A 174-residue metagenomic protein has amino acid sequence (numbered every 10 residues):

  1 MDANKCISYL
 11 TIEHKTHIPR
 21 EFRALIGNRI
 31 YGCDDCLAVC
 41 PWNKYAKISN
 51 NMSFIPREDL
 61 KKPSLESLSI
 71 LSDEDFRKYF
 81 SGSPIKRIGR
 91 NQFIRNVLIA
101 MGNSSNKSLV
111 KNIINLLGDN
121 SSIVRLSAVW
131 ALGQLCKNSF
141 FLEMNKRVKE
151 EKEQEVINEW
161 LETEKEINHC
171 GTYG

Functional and structural regions predicted by a protein language model:
M1-K107, N112-N115: Ferredoxin-type iron-sulfur electron-transfer modules in oxidoreductases and energy-metabolism complexes
R23, R57, I114, W130 (+2 more regions): Flexible domain-boundary/linker segments
D75-Y79, N106-G118, K137-K149, H169-G174: Amphipathic alpha-helical scaffolding segments comprising HEAT/armadillo-like alpha-solenoid repeats
R90, N120-S122, K152-V156: Short inter-helical turns and helix N-cap capping residues of alpha-solenoid HEAT/ARM repeat scaffolds
I94-S104, R125-K137, I157-C170: Structural detector for internal amphipathic alpha-helices that build alpha-solenoid repeat scaffolds
